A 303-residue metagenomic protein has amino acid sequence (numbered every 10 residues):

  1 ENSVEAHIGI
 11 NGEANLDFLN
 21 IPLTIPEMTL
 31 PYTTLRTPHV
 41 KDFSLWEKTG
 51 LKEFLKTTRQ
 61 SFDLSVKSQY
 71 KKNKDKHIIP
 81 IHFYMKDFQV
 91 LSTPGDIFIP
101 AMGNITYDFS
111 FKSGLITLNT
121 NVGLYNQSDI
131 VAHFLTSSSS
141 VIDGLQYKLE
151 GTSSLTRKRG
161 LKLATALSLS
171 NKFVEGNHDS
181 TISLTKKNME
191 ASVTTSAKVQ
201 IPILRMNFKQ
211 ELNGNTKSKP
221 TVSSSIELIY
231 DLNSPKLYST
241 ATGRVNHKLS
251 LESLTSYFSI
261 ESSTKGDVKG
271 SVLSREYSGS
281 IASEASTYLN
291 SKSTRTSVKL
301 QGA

Functional and structural regions predicted by a protein language model:
E1-A303: Beta-strand-dominated lipid-handling architectures at cellular/organellar boundaries
